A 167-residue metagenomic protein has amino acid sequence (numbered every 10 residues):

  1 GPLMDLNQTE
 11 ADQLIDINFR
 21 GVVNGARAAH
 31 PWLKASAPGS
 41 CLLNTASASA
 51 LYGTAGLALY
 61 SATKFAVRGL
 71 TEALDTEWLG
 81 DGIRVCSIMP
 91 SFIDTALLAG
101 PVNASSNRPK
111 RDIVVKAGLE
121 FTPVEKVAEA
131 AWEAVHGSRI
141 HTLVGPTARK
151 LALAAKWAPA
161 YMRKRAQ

Functional and structural regions predicted by a protein language model:
P2-L3, N7-I15: Substrate-binding pocket helix/loop in short-chain dehydrogenase/reductase
L3-M4, T54-A58: Active-site loop immediately N-terminal to the catalytic Tyr-X3-Lys motif of short-chain dehydrogenase/reductase
A26, T63: Active-site helix of classical SDR
A28-G39: A short helix-coil junction within the Rossmann-fold of NAD(P)-dependent oxidoreductases
S47: Residue(s) in the substrate-gating loop at a strand-loop-helix junction that position the organic substrate next
Y52, A73-R84: Active-site-adjacent segment of SDR/Rossmann-fold oxidoreductases
G80-P146: SDR active-site lid
